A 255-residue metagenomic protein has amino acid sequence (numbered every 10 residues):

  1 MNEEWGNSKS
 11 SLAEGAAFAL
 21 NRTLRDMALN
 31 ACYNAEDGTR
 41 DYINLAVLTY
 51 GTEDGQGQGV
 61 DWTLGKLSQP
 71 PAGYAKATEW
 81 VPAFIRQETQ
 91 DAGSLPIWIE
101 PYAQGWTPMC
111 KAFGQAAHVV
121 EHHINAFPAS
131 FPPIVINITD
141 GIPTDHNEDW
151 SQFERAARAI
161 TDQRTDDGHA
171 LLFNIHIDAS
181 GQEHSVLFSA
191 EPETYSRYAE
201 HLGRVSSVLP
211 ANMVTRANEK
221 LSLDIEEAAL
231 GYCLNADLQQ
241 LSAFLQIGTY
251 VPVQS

Functional and structural regions predicted by a protein language model:
M1-S255: Acidic, low-complexity intrinsically disordered regions
